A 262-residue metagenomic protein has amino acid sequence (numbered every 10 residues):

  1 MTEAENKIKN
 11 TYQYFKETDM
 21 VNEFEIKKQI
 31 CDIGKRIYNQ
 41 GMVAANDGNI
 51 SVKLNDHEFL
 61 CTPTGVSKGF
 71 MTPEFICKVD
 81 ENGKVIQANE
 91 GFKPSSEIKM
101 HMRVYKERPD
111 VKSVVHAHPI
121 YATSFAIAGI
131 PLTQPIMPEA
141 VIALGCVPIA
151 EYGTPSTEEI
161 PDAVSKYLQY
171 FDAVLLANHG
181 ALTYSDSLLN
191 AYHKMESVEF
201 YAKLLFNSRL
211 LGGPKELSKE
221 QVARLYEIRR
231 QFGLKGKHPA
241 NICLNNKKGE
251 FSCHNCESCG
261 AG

Functional and structural regions predicted by a protein language model:
E3-E5: Acidic, Ala/Val/Gly-enriched low-complexity intrinsically disordered segments
I8-G262: Glycine-rich flexible loops
